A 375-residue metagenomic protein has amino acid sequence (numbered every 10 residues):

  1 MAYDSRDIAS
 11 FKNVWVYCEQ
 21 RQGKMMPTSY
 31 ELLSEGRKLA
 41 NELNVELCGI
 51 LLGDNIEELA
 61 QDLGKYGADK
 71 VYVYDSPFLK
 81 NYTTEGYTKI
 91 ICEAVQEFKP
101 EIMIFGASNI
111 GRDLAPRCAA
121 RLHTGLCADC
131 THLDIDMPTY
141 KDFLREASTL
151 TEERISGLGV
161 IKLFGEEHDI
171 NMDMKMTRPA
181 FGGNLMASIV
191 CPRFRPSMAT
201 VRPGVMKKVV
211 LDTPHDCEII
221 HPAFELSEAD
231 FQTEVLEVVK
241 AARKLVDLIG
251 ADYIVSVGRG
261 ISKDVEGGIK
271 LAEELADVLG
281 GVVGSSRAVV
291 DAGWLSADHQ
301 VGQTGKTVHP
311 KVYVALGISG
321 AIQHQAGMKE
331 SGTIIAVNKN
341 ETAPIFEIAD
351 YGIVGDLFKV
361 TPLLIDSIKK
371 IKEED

Functional and structural regions predicted by a protein language model:
M1-D375: N-terminal glycine-rich FAD/FM-binding segment characteristic of electron-transfer flavoproteins
